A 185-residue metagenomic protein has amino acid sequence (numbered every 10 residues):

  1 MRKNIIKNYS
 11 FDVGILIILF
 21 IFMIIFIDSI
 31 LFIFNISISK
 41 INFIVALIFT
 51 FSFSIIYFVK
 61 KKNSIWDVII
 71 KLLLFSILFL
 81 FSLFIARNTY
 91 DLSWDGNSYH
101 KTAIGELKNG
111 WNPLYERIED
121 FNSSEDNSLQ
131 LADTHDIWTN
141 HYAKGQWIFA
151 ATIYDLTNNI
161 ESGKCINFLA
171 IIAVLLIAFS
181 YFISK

Functional and structural regions predicted by a protein language model:
M1-W66: Membrane-embedded, hydrophobic transmembrane alpha-helices
G14-I21, R87, D91, D136 (+1 more regions): Hydrophobic alpha-helical transmembrane segments of multi-pass membrane proteins
L16-I27, K71, F75-F79, L175: Hydrophobic alpha-helical membrane-embedded or membrane-associated segments
F22-F26, F49-V59, T152, S162-K185: Transmembrane-helix motifs of polytopic, lipid-linked glycan transferases
F34-I36, T134-I166: Juxtamembrane segments of multi-pass membrane glycosylation machinery that transfer sugars from lipid-linked donors
S64-I65, I69, F182-K185: Membrane-interface helix-loop-helix junctions at transmembrane boundaries of multi-pass membrane enzymes, predominantly
I70-W94: Transmembrane signal-anchor helices characteristic of membrane glycosylation enzymes that use polyprenol
T89-A103, N109-F149: Extracytoplasmic catalytic/substrate-binding loops of multi-pass membrane glycan-assembly enzymes
